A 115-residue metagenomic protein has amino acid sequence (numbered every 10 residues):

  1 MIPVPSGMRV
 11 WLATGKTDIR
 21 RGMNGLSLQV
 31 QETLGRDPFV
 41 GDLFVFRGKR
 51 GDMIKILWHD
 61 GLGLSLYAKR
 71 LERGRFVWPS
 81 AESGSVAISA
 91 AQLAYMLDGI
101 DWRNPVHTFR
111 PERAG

Functional and structural regions predicted by a protein language model:
M1-G115: Polybasic/polar functional segments that serve as interface/processing modules
